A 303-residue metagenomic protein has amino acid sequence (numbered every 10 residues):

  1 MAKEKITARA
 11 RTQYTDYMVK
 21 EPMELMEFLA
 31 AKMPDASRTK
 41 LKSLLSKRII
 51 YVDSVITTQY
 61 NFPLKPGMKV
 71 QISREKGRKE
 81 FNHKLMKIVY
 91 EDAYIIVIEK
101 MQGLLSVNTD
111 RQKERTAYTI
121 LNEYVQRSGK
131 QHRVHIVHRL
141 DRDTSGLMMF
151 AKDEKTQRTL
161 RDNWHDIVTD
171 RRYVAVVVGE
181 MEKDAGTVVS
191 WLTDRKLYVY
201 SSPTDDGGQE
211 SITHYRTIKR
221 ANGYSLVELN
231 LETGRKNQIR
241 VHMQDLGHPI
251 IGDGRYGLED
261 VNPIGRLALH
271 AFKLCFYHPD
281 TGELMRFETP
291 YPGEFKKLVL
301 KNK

Functional and structural regions predicted by a protein language model:
M1-T187, W191-K196, E294-K301: RNA pseudouridine synthases
V52-D53, V107-N108, A151, S202-T204 (+2 more regions): Thr-Gly-centered strand-to-loop micro-motif
H83-L85, I250-D253: Edge beta-strands of extracellular beta-sandwich domains
I88, V177, H214-T217, I250: Conserved hydrophobic positions within beta-strands
K130-R161, D170, V189-S190, D194-L246 (+1 more regions): The conserved catalytic core of RNA pseudouridine synthases
G252-V261: Short, surface-exposed loop/helix-turn segments at secondary-structure junctions that function as lids/hinges flanking
D260-I264, F272-K273: Short glycine-rich, acidic/polar surface loops and turns
